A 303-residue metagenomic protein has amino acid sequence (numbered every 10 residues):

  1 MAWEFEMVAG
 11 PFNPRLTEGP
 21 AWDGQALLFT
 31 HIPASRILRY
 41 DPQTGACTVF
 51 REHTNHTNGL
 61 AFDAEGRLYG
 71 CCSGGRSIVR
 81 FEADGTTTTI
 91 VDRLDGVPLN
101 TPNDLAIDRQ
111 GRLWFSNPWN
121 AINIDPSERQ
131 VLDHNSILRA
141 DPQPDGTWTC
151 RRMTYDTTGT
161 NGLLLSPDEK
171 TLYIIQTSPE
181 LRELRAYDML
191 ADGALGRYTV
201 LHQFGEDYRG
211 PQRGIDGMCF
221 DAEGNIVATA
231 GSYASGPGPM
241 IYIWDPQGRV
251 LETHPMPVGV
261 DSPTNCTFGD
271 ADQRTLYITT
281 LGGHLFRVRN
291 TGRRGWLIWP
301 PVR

Functional and structural regions predicted by a protein language model:
M1-N13, G45, Y198-L201, I298-R303: A short helix->beta-strand "capping" segment at the edge of beta-propeller domains
P11-L27, H53-C72, S77, L94-L113 (+5 more regions): Beta-rich, blade/repeat-based domains predominating in secreted/periplasmic proteins but also intracellular
Q25-V49: Beta-propeller domains
I32-P33, S73-G74, I122-N135, T177-R182 (+1 more regions): Short, solvent-exposed loop/turn segments at conserved positions within beta-propeller repeat blades
R36-L38, S77-V79, N135-L138, E183-R185 (+2 more regions): A short loop-to-beta-strand structural motif that recurs across blades of beta-propeller domains
P142-D145, A186-A194, R289-L297: Short loop/turn segments immediately following beta-strands, especially the blade-tip and inter-blade linker loops
L184, M189, Q203-L251: Loop/turn-rich, solvent-exposed surfaces of beta-rich toroidal or solenoidal domains
T264-R303: Blade-level signature of beta-propeller repeat domains, shared across WD40, Kelch, NHL, RCC1 and BNR/Asp-box propellers
